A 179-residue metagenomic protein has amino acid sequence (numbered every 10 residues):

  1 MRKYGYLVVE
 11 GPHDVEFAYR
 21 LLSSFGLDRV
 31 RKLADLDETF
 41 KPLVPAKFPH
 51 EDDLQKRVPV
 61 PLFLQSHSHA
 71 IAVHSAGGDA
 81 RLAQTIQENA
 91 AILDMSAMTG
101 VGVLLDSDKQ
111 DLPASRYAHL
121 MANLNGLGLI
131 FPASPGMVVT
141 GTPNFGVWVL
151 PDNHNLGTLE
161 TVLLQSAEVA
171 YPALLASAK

Functional and structural regions predicted by a protein language model:
M1-A90, T99, L120: Domain-level signal for Mg2+-assisted phosphodiester chemistry and nucleotide/NA-binding surfaces in nucleic-acid
T99, L104-K179: Activity-critical C-terminal alpha-helical subdomain
